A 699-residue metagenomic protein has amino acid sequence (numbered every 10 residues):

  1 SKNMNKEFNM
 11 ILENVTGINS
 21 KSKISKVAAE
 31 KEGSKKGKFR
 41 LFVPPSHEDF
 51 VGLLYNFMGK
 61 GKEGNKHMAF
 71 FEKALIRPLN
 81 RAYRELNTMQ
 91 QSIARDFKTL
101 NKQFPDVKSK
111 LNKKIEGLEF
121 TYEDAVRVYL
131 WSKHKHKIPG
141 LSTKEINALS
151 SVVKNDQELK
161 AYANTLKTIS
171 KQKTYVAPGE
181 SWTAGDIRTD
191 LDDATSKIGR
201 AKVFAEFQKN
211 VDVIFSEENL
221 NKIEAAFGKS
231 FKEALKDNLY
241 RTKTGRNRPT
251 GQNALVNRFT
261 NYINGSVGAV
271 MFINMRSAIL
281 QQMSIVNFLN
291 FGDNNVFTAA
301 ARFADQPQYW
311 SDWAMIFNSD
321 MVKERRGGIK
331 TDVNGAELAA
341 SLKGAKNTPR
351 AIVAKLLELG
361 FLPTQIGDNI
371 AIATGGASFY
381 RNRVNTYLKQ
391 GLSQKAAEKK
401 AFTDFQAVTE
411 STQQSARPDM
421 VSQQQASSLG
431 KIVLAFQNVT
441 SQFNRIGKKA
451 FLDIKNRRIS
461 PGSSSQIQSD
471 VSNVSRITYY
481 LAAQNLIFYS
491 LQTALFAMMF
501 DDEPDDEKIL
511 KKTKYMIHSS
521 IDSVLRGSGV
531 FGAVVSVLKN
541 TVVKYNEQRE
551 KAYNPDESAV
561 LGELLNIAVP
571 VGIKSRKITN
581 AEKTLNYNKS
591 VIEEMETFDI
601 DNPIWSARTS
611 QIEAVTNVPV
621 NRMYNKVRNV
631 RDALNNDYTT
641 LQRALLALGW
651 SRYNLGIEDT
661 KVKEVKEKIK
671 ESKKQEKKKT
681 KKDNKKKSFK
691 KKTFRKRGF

Functional and structural regions predicted by a protein language model:
S1, R77, R84, R95-K98 (+6 more regions): Basic, mixed-charge low-complexity alpha-helical segments
S1-A205, T260-G265: Noncatalytic N-terminal accessory/assembly modules of large enzymes
V15-T16, M58, A226, I316-V322 (+12 more regions): Short, aromatic- and cysteine-enriched interfacial helices/patches that mediate contacts at lipid membranes
K21-S25, A29-G33, N87, Q91-N112 (+6 more regions): Flexible coil/linker segments and helix-coil junctions enriched in charged and small residues
A28, P44-S46, F50, F71 (+4 more regions): Hydrophobic alpha-helical segments
L191, T195-I198, F204-I521, Q548-P555 (+3 more regions): Hydrophobic, often aromatic-rich secondary-structure segments at membrane interfaces
V433, T440-G447, S475-L495, I517-T541 (+5 more regions): Membrane-active amphipathic alpha-helices enriched in small hydrophobic residues
E507-S519, K544-P570, K574, A581-E582 (+5 more regions): Membrane-proximal bilayer-interacting regions
